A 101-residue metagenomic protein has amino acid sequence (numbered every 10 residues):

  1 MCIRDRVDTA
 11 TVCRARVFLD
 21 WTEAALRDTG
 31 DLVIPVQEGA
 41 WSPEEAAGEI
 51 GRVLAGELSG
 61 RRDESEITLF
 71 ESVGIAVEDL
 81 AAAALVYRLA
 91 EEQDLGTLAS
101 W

Functional and structural regions predicted by a protein language model:
M1-I3: Short, small-residue-biased leader/transition segments that mark boundaries at the very start of proteins
T9-W101: Adenosine-phosphate binding glycine-rich loop
